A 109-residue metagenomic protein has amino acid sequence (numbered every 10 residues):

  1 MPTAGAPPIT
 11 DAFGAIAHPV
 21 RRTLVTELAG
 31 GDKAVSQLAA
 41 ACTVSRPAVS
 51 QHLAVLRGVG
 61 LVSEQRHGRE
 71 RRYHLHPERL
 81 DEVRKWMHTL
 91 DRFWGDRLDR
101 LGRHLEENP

Functional and structural regions predicted by a protein language model:
P2, P7-P47, E70-D81, K85: N-terminal helix-turn-helix DNA-binding core of bacterial DNA-binding proteins
G5-P7, D99-P109: Short, charged, intrinsically disordered terminal tails
V35, V59-G60, P109: Intrinsically disordered, low-complexity proline-rich regions
A40, Q51, R57-G58: Alpha-helical residues within the helix-turn-helix
R57-H74: Beta-hairpin "wing" of winged helix-turn-helix
L80-H104: C-terminal structural segments of small proteins and small subunits
